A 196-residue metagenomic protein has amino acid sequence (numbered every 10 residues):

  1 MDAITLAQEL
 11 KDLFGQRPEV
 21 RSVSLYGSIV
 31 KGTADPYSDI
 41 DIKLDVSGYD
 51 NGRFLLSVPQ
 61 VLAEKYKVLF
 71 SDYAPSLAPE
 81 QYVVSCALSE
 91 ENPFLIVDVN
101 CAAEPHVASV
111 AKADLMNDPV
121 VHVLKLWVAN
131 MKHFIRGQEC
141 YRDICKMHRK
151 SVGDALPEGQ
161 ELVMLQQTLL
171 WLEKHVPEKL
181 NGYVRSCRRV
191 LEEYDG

Functional and structural regions predicted by a protein language model:
M1-P18, K31-G32, L44-I96: Metal-dependent nucleotidyltransferase catalytic core
V20-I29: Short gly/ser-rich loop at a beta-strand->alpha-helix junction or flexible surface loop bordering the NTP-binding
V30-K31, E104: Short, solvent-exposed loop/turn segments at secondary-structure junctions
P36-I40: A short, glycine/Asx- and small/polar-enriched loop/turn that sits immediately N-terminal to a beta-strand
E91-V97, V107-S109, C140-Y141: Short, surface-exposed beta-strand/loop "edge" segments at domain boundaries and coil↔beta transitions
D98-A102: Active-site ExK catalytic segment of metal-dependent nucleases
A103-L115: A short, charged helix-loop
K112-G196: Conserved nucleotidyltransferase catalytic core and NTase-mimicking acidic/glycine-rich helix/loop elements in nucleic
